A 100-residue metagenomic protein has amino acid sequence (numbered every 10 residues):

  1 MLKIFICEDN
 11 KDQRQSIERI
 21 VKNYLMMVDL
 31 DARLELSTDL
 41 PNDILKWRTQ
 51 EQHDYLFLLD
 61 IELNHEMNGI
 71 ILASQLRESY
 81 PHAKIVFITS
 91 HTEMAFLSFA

Functional and structural regions predicted by a protein language model:
M1-F5, Q15-E18: Non-catalytic signal-transmission and effector/linker regions of two-component phosphorelay proteins
K3-F5, R33-E35, V86: A structural signal for isolated positions on well-ordered beta-strands in alpha/beta enzyme cores
E8: Conserved acidic carboxylate
K11-E18, A95: Charged phosphotransfer/docking patches of two-component systems
Q15-E18, R33-L56: Acidic, metal-coordinating helix/loop segments flanking the phosphotransfer/catalytic sites of two-component signaling
V21: Short catalytic helix/loop segments, enriched in acidic residues and glycine and frequently bearing histidine
L25-L36, H53, P81-A83: A generic structural motif
D54-A100: CheY-like receiver
